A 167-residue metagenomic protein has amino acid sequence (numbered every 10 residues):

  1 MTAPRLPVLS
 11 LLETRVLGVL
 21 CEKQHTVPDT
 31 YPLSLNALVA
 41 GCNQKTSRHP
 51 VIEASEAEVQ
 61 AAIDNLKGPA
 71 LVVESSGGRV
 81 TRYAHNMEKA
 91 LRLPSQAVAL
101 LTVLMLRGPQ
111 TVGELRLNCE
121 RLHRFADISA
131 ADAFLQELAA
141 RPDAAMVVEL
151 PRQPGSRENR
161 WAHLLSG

Functional and structural regions predicted by a protein language model:
M1-P32, T81-P109, L165: Short alpha-helical segments that sit at the start of domains
M1-R5, V98, V112-E120, A133-E137: Core catalytic DNA strand-manipulation module of type IA topoisomerases
V19-K23, G41, N65, L100-R107 (+4 more regions): Short amphipathic alpha-helical elements of helix-turn-helix/winged-helix folds
V27-E53, P109-F125: Short acidic, hydrophobic short linear motifs in intrinsically disordered regions
Q60-I63, K67-G78, L135-Q153: A short, conserved structural fragment
R79-H85, P154-A162: Minor-groove-contacting beta-hairpin "wing" of winged helix-turn-helix DNA-binding domains
T81-Y83, E88-K89, R116-A126, E137-A139: A eukaryotic "domain-to-IDR transition" signal
